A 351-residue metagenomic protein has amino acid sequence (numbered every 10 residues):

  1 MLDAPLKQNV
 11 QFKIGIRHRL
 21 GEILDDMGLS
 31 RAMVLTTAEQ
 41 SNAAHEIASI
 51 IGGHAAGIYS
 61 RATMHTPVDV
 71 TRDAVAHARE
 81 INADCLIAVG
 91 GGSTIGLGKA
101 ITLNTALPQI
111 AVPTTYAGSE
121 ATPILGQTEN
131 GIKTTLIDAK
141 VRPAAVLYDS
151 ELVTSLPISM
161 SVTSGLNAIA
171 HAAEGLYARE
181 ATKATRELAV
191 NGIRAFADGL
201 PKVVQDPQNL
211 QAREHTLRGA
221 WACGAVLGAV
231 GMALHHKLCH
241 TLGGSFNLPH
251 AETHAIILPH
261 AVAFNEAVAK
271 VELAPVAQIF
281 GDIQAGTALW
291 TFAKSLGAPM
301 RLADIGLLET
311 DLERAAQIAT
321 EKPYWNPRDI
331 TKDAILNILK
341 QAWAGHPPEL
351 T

Functional and structural regions predicted by a protein language model:
M1-D84, L302: ATP/NTP phosphate-donor binding region
N9, R31-M33, G57, D84-I87 (+5 more regions): Structural motif
R17-L20, S41-H45, V68, S93-A100 (+3 more regions): Short glycine/serine/threonine-rich phosphate/pyrophosphate-binding segments that cradle anionic phosphate groups
A78-I101, T105-Y116, L238: A short, small-residue-rich loop immediately preceding and capping a beta-strand
L103-E187, G192, E272-P275: A glycine/threonine-rich phosphate-anchoring loop and its flanking beta-alpha core in nucleotide/phosphate-binding
G175, R179-T291: Active-site segments that bind and position negatively charged phosphate/pyrophosphate groups
F280-T351: C-terminal charged capping/lid subdomain of soluble metabolic enzymes
